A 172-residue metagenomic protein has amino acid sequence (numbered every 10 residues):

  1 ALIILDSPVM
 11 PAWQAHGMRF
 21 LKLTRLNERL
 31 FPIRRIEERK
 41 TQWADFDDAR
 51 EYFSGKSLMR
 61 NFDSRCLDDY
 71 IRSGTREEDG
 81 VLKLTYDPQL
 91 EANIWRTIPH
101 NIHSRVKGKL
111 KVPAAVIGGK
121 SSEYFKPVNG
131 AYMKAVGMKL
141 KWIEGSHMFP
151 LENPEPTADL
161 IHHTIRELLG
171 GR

Functional and structural regions predicted by a protein language model:
I3-T41, K126: Flexible "cap/lid" loop of the alpha/beta hydrolase fold
D6, A49, G80, V116-G119 (+2 more regions): Generic structural signal for small/hydrophobic residues in well-ordered secondary structure, especially within
A44-G55, L67-I71: An amphipathic alpha-helix signature
R60-D68, R172: A short, aromatic/hydrophobic, helix- or strand-capping loop or linear motif that either lines the entrance/gate
R65, G74-M133: Conserved serine/cysteine hydrolase catalytic core
K134-M148: Catalytic histidine neighborhood in serine/cysteine hydrolases with alpha/beta-hydrolase-type architecture
G145-A158: Catalytic histidine-centered segment of alpha/beta-hydrolase-like enzymes
L160-G171: C-terminal alpha-helix
